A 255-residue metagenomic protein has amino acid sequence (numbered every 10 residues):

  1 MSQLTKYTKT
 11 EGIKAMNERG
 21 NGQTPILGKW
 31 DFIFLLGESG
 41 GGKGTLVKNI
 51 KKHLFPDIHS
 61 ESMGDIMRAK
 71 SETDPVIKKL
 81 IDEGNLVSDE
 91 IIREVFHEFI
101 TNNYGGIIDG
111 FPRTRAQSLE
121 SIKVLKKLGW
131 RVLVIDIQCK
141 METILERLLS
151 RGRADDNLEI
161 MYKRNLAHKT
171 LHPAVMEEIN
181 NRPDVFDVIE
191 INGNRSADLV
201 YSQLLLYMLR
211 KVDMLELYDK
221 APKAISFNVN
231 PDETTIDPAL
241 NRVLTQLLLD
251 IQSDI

Functional and structural regions predicted by a protein language model:
M1-I255: Glycine-rich phosphate-binding loop of ATP-dependent small-molecule kinases
